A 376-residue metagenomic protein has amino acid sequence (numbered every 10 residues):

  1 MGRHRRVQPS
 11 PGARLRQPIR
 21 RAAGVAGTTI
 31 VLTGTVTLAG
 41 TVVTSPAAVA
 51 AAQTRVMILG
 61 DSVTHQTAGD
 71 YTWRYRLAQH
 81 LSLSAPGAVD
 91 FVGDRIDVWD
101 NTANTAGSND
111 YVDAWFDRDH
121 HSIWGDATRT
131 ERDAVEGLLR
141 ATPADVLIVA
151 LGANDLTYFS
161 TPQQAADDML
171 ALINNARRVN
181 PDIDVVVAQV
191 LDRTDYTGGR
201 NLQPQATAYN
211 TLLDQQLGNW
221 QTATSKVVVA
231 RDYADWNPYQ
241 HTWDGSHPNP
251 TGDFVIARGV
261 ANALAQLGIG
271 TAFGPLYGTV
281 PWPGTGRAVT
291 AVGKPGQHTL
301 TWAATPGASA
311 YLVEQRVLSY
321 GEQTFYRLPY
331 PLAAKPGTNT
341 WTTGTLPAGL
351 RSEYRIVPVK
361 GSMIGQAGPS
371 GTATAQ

Functional and structural regions predicted by a protein language model:
M1-A50: Secretory targeting and sorting signals
L59, H241-G286: Histidine-centered active-site loop/cap adjacent to the catalytic His in serine esterases/O-acetyl transfer systems
V63-D167: Conserved SGNH/GDSL esterase-like catalytic core that processes O-acyl groups on lipids and polysaccharides
A150-N154, I173-A208: Active-site segments of SGNH/GDSL-like serine hydrolases that catalyze O-acetyl group transfer/hydrolysis on lipids
D192-R231, D253-F254: Substrate-gating cap/lid alpha-helix
L267-G307, A348, M363-Q376: Pro/Thr/Ser/Gly-rich low-complexity, intrinsically disordered linker/stalk tracts
L312-A348: Recognizes extended acidic, P/S/T-rich segments that occur within or adjacent to Ig-like beta-sandwich modules
T343-I364: Beta-strand-rich modules
